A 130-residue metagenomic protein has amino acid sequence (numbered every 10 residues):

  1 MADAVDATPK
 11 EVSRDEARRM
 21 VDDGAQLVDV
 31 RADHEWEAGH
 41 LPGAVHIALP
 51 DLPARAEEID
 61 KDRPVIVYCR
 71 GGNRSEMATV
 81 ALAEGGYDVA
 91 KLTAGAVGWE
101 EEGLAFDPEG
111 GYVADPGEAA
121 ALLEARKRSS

Functional and structural regions predicted by a protein language model:
M1-Q26, D33-P64, S75-S130: Rhodanese-like catalytic fold shared by cysteine-dependent sulfurtransferases and DSP/PTP-type phosphatases
Y68-C69: Short, surface-exposed ligand- or partner-binding patches at beta-edge/loop junctions that are enriched in aromatics
G72: Active-site glycine-centered loops adjacent to acidic/histidine catalytic or metal-binding residues that shape
